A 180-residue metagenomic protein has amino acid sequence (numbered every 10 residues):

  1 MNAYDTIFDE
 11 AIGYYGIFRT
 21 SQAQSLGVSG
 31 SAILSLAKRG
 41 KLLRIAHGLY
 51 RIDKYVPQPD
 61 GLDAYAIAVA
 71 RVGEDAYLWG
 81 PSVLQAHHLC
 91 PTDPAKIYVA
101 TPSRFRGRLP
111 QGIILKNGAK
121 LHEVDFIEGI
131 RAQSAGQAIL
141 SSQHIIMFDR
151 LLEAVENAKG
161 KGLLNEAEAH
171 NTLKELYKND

Functional and structural regions predicted by a protein language model:
A3-V28, A37, L49-I113, N117-D180: Nucleic-acid-binding surface
S31: Key DNA-contact positions within bacterial/archaeal DNA-binding proteins
G40-H47: A short, conserved structural fragment
